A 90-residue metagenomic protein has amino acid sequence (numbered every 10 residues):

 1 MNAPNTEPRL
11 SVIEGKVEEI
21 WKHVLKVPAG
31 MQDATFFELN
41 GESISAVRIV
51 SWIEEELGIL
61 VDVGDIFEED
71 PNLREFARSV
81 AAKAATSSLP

Functional and structural regions predicted by a protein language model:
N2-P90: Phosphopantetheine-dependent thiolation modules in NRPS/PKS and related acyl-activating systems
